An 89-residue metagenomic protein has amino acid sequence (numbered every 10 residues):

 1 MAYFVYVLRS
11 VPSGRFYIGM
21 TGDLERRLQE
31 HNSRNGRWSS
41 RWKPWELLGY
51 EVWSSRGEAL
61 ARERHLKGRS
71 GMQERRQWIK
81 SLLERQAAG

Functional and structural regions predicted by a protein language model:
M1-G89: Structure-specific nucleic-acid interaction/processing domains
